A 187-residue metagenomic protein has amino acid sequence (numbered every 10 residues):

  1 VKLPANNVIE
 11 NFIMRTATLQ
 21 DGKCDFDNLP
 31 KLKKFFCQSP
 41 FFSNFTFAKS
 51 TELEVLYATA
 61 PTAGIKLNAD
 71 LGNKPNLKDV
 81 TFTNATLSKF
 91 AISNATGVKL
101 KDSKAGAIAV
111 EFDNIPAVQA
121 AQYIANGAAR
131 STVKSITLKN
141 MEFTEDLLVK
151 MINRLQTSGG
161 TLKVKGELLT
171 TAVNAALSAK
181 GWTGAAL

Functional and structural regions predicted by a protein language model:
V1, A17, D27-P30, T51-E54 (+9 more regions): Intrinsic-disorder/low-complexity peptide segments enriched for small residues
K2-A5, D25-N28, T46-K49, D70-N73 (+4 more regions): C-terminal per-repeat helix/turn "cap" of leucine-rich repeat
N6-E10, L19-D21, L32, F42 (+8 more regions): Conserved hydrophobic position(s) of the canonical leucine-rich repeat
I9-N11, L53-V55, S178-G184: Short, low-complexity, polar/charged sequence segments that are solvent-exposed and flexible
F12, L32-F35, L53-L56, L77-V80 (+3 more regions): Generic hydrophobic secondary-structure signal
F42-S43, A58-A60, F82-N84, G181-W182: Residue-level detection of beta-strand scaffold positions
V80, S88-I92, T96-G106, S131-L187: Leucine-rich solenoid repeat scaffolds
